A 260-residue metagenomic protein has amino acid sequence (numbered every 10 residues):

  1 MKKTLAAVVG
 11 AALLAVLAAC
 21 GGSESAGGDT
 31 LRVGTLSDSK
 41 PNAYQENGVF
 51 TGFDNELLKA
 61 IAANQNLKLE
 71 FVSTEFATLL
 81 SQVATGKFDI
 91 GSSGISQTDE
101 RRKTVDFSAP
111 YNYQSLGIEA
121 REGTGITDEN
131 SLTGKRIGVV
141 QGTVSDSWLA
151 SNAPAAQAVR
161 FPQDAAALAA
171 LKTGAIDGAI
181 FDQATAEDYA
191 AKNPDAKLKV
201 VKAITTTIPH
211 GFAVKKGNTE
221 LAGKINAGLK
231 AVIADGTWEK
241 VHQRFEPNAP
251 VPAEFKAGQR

Functional and structural regions predicted by a protein language model:
A15-A19: C-terminal motif of bacterial Sec signal peptides marking the signal peptidase cleavage site
G21, N55-N64, T143, G211-A249: Extended ligand-binding regions for polar small-molecule ligands
G22, S147-F161, L198-V200, L229-R260: Ligand-binding clefts/hinges and TM-proximal coupling segments of bilobed small-molecule sensing domains
A26-G94: Extracytoplasmic small-molecule ligand-binding "clamshell" domains of the periplasmic binding protein/Venus flytrap
K68-S131: Acidic, polar ligand-binding/catalytic clefts
F71-S81, T124-G125, Q141-V144, V159-A169 (+2 more regions): Short helix-initiation/N-cap motifs at beta->coil->alpha
G94-K103, A150-S151, D177-T207: A ligand-binding cleft/hinge motif common to bilobed small-molecule-binding domains
N112-A120, E187, A191-A227, N248-R260: Periplasmic-binding protein-like
